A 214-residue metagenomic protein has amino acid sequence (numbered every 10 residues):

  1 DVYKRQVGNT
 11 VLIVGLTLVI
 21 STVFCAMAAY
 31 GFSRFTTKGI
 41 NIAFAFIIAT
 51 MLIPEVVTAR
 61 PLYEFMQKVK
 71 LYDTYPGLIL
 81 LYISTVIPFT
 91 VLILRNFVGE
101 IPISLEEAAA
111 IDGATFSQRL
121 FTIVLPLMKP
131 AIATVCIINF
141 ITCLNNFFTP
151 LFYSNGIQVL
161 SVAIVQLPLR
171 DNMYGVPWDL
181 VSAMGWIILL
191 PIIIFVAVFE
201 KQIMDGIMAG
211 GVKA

Functional and structural regions predicted by a protein language model:
D1-A214: A structural signal for multi-pass alpha-helical bundles of membrane permease subunits that mediate small-molecule
